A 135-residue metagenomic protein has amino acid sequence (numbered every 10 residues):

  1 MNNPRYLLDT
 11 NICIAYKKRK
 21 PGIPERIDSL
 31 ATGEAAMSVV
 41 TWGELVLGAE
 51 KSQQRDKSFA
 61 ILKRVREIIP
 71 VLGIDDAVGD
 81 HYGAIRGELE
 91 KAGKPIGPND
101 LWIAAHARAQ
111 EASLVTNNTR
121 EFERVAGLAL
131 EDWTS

Functional and structural regions predicted by a protein language model:
M1-P4, R120, L130-S135: Short, C-terminally biased terminal segments at protein or domain edges
M1-S38, L47-R64, K91: Short, well-structured N-terminal submotif of metal-dependent ribonuclease cores
N2-P4, I69-V115: Active-site neighborhoods of divalent-metal-dependent phosphate/nucleic-acid chemistry enzymes
D9-T10, L45, Y82, A107 (+1 more regions): Generic structural signal for small/hydrophobic residues in well-ordered secondary structure, especially within
I12-C13, T41, V78, W102-I103 (+1 more regions): Alpha-helix capping/helix-boundary segments
C13-I14, P24, G43-V46, L72 (+2 more regions): Nucleotide phosphate-binding site architecture
V39-V40, D75, T134: Residues at the C-termini of beta-strands that transition into short coil/loop
